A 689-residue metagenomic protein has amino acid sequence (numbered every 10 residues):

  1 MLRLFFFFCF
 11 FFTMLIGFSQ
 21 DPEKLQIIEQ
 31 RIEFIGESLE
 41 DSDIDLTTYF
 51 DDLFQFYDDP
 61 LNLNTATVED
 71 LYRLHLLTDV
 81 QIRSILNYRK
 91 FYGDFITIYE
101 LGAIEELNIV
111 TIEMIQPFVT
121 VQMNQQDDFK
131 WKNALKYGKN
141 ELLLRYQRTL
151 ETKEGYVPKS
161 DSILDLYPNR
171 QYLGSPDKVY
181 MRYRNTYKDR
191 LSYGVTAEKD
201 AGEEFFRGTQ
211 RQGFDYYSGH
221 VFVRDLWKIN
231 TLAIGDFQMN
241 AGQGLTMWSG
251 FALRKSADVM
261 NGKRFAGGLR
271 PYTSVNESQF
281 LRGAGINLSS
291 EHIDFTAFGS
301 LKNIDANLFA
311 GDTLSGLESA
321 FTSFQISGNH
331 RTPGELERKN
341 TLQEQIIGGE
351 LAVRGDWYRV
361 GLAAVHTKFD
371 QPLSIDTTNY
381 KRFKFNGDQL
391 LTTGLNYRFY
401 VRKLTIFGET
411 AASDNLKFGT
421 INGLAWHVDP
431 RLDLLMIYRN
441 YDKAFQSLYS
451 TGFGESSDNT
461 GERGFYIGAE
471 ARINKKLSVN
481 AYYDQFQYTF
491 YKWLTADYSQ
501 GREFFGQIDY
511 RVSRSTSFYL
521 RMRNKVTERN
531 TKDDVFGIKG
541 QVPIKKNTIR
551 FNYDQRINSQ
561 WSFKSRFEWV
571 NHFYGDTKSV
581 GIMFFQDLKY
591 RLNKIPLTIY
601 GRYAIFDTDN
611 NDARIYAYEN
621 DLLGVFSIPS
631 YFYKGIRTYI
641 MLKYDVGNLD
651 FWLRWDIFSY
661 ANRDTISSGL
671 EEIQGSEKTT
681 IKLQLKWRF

Functional and structural regions predicted by a protein language model:
M1-K24, F689: Bacterial Sec-dependent N-terminal signal peptides
E40-F54, F91-D94, G102-G138, A241 (+1 more regions): Alpha-helical interaction/regulatory segments in DNA maintenance proteins
L46-I96, I115-T120, K199: Amphipathic, charged-and-aliphatic alpha-helical interface segments that function as noncatalytic docking
K130-Y167, N185, D189-V195, L232 (+2 more regions): Transmembrane beta-strand segments of Gram-negative outer membrane beta-barrel proteins
K132-K139, D189-R190, V223-L232, A241 (+8 more regions): Short loop/turn motifs that connect adjacent beta-strands in outer-membrane beta-barrel proteins
Y172-P176, Q279-L281, N340-T377, R382-F689: Exposed, low-structure sequence patches enriched in small/polar residues
E198-Y216, R270-E277, E337-N340, A411-S413 (+1 more regions): Outer-membrane beta-barrel proteins
R211-D305, V428-S447, I595-N611: Outer membrane beta-barrel
